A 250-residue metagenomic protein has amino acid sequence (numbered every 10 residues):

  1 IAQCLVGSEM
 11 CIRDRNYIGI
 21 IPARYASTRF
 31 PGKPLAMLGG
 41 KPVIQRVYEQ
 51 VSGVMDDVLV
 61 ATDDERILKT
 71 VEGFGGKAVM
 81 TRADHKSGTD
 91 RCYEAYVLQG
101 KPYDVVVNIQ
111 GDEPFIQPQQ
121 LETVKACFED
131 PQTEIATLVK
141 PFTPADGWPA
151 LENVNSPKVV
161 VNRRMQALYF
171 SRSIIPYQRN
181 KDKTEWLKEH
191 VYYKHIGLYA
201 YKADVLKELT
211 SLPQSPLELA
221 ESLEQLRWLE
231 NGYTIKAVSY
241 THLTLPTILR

Functional and structural regions predicted by a protein language model:
I1-I12, H242, T247-R250: Single conserved hydrophobic/aromatic residue that forms the stacking wall/gate of nucleotide- or nucleobase-binding
C4-L5, F115, A200, S222: Short aromatic/basic micro-patch
N16-T62: N-terminal glycine-rich phosphate-binding loop and ensuing alpha1 helix
M55, K101-Y103, Q132-T133, Y233: Short, high-confidence coil segments that cap the C-terminus of an alpha-helix and link into the following beta-strand
L59, E65-T123: Short phosphate-binding loop-to-helix
P118-L212: Conserved core of the sugar-phosphate nucleotidyltransferase
D204, L226-Y240: Catalytic donor-sugar/metal-binding loop of nucleotide-sugar-dependent glycosyltransferases
P213-L223: Donor nucleotide-sugar recognition loop
